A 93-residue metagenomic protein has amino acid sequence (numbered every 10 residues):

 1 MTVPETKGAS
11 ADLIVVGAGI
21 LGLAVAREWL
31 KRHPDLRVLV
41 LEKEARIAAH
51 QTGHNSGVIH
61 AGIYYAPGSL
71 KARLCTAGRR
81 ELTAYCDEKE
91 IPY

Functional and structural regions predicted by a protein language model:
M1-A11: A short, basic/flexible loop-to-alpha-helix module at the beginning of a structural domain
G8, V38, A61-Y65: Generic signal for short, ordered secondary-structure residues within or immediately flanking folded domains
A11-V40: N-terminal Rossmann-like FAD-binding beta1-loop-alpha1 element of flavoenzymes
E28, R32, K43-Y93: Conserved FAD-binding subdomain of flavin-dependent enzymes
